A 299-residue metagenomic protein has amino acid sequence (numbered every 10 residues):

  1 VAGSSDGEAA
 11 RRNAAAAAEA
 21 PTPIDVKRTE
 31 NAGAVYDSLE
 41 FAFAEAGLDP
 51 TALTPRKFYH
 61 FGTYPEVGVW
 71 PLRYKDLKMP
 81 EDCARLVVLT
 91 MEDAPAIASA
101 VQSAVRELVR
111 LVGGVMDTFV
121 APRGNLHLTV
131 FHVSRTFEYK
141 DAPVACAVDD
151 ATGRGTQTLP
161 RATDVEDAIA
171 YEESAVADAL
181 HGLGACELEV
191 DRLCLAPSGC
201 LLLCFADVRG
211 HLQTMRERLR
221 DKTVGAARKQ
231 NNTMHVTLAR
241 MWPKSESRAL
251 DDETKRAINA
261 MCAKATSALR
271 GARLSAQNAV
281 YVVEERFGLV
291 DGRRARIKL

Functional and structural regions predicted by a protein language model:
G3-L299: Histidine-dependent nucleotide/RNA phosphoesterase domain, centered on the 2H-phosphoesterase fold with its duplicated
